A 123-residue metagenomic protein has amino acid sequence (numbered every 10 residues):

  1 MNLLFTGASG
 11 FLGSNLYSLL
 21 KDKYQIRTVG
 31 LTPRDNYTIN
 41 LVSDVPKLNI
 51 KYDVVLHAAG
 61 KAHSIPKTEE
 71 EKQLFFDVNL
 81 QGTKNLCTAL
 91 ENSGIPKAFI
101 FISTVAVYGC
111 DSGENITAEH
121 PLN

Functional and structural regions predicted by a protein language model:
L3-K21: N-terminal Rossmann NAD(P)H-binding glycine-rich loop of SDR-like oxidoreductase domains
T6, V29, V55-K61, F99-V105: SDR active-site strand-loop-helix element
S14-L16, T38, P66-K67, C110-S112: Short glycine-/acidic-enriched loop or helix-start segments at secondary-structure transitions that form or flank
D22-R27: A generic structural motif
T28-V45: Adenosine-cofactor binding site in Rossmann-like domains, unifying the SAM/SAH pocket of S-adenosylmethionine-dependent
V42-V78, V107-C110: NAD(P)H-binding glycine-rich loop region in Rossmannoid oxidoreductase-like domains and their noncatalytic homologs
Q73, D77-K84, E119: Conserved internal alpha-helix in NAD(P)-dependent oxidoreductase domains
K84-N123: Conserved Rossmann-fold NAD(P)-dependent oxidoreductase catalytic core, especially the SDR/UDP-sugar
